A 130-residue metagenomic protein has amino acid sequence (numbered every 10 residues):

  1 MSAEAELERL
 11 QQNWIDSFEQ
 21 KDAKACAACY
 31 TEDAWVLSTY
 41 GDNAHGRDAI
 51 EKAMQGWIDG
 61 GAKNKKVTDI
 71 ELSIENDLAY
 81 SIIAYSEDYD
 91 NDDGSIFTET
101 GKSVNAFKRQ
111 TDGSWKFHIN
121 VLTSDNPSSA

Functional and structural regions predicted by a protein language model:
M1-A28, W35-A130: A beta-strand edge to alpha-helix "cap/lid" segment located at domain peripheries
